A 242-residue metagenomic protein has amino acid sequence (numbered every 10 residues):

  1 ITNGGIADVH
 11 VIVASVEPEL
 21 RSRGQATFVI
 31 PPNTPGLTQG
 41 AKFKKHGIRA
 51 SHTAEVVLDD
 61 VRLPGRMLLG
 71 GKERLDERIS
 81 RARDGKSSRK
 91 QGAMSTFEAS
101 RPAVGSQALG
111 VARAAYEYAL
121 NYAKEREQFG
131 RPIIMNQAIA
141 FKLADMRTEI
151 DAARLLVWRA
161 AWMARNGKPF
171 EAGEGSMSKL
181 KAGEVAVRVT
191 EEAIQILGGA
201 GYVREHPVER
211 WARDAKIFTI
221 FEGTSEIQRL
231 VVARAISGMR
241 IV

Functional and structural regions predicted by a protein language model:
I1-Q39: A short core secondary-structure module
T2-V9, R21, G71, A164-E171 (+1 more regions): Internal helix-loop-helix
N3-I6, V16-E17, R66-L68, I194-L197 (+1 more regions): Active-site beta-strand/loop segments that form the cofactor-binding cradle of oxidoreductase flavoproteins
D8-H10, Q25-A26, P35, H52-D59 (+2 more regions): Structural beta-strand/beta-sheet cores of well-ordered domains, especially the beta-sheet scaffolds that support
S15-E19, P32-P35, D59-R66, T224 (+1 more regions): Short loop segments at secondary-structure junctions
N33-R62, E77: Flexible, small-/acidic-enriched active-site or ligand-binding loops
V57, G85-K90, S95-V242: Alpha-helical interface subdomain recognition
D60-Q91: Long, acidic (Asp/Glu-rich), low-complexity accessory segments flanking structured domains
